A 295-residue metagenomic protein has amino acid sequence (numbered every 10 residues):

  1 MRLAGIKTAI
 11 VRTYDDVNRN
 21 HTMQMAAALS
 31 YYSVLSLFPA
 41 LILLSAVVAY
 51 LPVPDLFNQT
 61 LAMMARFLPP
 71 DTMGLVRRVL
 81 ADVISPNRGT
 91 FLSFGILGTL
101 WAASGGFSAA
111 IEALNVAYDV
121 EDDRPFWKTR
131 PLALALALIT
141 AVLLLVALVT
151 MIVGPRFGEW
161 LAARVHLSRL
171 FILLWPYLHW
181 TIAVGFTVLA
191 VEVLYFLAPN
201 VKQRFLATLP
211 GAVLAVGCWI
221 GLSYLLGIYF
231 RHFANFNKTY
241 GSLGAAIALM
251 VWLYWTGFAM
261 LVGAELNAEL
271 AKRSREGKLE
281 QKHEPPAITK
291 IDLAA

Functional and structural regions predicted by a protein language model:
M1-A295: Membrane-embedded alpha-helices and immediately adjacent juxtamembrane helical segments in alpha-helical membrane
